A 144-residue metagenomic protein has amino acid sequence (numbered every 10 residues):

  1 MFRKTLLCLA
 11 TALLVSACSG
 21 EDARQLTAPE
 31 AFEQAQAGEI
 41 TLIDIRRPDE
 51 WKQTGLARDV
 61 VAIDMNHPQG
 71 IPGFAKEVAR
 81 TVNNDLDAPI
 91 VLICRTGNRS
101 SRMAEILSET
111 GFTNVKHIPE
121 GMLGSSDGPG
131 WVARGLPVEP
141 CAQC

Functional and structural regions predicted by a protein language model:
M1-L7: Bacterial N-terminal signal peptides that target proteins for export
C8-S16: Bacterial N-terminal signal peptides
C18-A37, P48-P89, N98-C144: Rhodanese-like catalytic fold shared by cysteine-dependent sulfurtransferases and DSP/PTP-type phosphatases
L42-D44: Structural scaffold elements adjacent to functional motifs in cytosolic proteins
I93: Short, surface-exposed ligand- or partner-binding patches at beta-edge/loop junctions that are enriched in aromatics
